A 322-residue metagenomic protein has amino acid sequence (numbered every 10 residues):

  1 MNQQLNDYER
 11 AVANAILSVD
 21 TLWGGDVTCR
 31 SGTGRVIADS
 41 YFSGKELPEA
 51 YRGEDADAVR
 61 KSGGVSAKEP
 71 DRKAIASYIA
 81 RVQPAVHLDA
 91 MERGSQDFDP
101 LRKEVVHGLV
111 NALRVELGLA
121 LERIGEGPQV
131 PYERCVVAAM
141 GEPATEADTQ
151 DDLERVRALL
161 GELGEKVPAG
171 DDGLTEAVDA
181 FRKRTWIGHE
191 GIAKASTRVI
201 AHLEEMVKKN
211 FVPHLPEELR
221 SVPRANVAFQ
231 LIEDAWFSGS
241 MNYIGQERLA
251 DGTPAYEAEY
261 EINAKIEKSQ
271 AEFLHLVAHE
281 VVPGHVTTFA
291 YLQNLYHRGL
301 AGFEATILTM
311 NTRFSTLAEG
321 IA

Functional and structural regions predicted by a protein language model:
M1-A322: N-terminal maturation segment of proteins
